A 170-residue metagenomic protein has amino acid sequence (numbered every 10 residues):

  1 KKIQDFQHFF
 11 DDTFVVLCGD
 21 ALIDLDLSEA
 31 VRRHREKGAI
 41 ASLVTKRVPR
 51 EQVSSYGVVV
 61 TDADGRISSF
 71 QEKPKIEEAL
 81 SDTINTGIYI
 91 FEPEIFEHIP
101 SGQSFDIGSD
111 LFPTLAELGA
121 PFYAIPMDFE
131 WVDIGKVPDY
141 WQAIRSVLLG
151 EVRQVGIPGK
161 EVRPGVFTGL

Functional and structural regions predicted by a protein language model:
K2-T13: Active-site nucleotide-sugar/metal-binding loop of Leloir-type enzymes
I3, D64-I67, G108-S109, Y140: A general structural signal for well-ordered alpha-helical segments in protein cores
F9, E51-V53, D62, S81-T83 (+4 more regions): A generic fold-level signal
D11-L22: Short beta-strand-to-loop acidic/aromatic patch adjacent to the donor-nucleotide binding site
D12-T13, G57, R66, G87 (+2 more regions): A generic secondary-structure signal marking the coil-to-beta-strand transition
V16, A41-V44, A124: Structural beta-sheet core signal
A21, E29, E36-K37, E94-L170: Left-handed beta-helix
D24-E94, I99-Q103: Conserved core of the sugar-phosphate nucleotidyltransferase
